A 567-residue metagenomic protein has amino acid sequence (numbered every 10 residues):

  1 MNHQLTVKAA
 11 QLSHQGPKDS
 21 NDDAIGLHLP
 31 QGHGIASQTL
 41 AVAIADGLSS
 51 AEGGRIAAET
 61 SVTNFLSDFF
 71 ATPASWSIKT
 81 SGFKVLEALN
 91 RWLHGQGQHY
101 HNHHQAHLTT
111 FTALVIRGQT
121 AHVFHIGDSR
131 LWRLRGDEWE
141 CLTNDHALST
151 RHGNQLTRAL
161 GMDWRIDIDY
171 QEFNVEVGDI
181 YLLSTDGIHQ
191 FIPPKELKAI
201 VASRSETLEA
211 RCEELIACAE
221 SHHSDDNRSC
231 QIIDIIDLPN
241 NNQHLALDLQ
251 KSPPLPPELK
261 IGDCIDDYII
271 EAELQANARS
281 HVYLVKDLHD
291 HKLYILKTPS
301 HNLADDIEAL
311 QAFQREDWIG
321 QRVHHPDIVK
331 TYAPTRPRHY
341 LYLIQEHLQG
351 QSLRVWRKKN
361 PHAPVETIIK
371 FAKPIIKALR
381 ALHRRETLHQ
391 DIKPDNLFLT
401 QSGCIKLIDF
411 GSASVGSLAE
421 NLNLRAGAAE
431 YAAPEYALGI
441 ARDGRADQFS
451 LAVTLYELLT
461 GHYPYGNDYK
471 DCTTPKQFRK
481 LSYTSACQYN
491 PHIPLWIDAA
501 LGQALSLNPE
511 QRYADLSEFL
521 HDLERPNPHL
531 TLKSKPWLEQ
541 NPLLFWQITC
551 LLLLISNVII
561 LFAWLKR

Functional and structural regions predicted by a protein language model:
M1-I295, H301-R315, R322, R336-Y342 (+4 more regions): PP2C/PPM-type serine/threonine phosphatase catalytic domain
H324-Y332: Conserved HxN/HPN-centered segment at the entrance to the catalytic loop of eukaryotic protein kinase-like domains
L353-A363: AlphaC helix of the protein kinase catalytic domain
T367-A378: Conserved alphaE helix
K377-T387: Protein kinase catalytic-loop region centered on the HRD/HxD motif
I405, S417-A426: Regulatory activation segment
Y431-L530: C-terminal lobe helix-coil module of Hanks-type protein kinase domains
